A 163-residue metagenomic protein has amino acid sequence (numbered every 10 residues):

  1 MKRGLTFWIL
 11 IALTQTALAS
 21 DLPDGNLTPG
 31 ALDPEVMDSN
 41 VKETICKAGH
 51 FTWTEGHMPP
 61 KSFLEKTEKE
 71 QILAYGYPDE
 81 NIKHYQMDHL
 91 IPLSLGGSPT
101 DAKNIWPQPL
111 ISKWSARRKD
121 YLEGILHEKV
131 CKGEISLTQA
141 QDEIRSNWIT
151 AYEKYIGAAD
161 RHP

Functional and structural regions predicted by a protein language model:
K2-L5, I9-Y85, S94-P163: Nuclease and nuclease-like effector domains acting on nucleic acids or nucleotide cofactors
